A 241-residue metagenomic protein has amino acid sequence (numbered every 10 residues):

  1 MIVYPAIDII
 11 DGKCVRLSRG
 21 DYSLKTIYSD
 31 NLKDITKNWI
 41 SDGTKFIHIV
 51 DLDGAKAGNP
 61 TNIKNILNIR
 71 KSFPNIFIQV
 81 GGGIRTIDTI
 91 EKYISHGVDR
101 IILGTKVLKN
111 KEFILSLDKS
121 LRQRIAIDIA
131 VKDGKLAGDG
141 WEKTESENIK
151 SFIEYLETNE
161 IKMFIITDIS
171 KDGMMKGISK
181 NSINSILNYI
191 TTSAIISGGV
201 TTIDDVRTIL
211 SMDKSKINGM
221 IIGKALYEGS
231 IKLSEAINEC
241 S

Functional and structural regions predicted by a protein language model:
I2-A6, F46, N75-Q79, D99-I102 (+5 more regions): Structural preference for beta-strand elements that scaffold enzyme active sites
G12, R19-S23, D99-D172: Conserved anion-binding
D21-I40: Short catalytic helix/loop segments, enriched in acidic residues and glycine and frequently bearing histidine
F46-N65, T105, I166-K176: Glycine-rich, proline-tolerant flexible connector loops at the mouths of alpha/beta enzymes
D53, T61-D118: Glycine/small-residue-rich loop that forms an oxyanion/phosphate-binding "nest" at active or ligand-binding sites
A57-Q79, L115-I129, G177-T202: Alpha-helix-loop-beta-strand connector modules within alpha/beta enzyme cores
F73, I78-R100, N181-K216, A236: Catalytic cores of alpha/beta
S95-F113, S170, G198-T202, K214-E235: Glycine-rich phosphate-binding active-site loops on the catalytic face of alpha/beta enzymes
